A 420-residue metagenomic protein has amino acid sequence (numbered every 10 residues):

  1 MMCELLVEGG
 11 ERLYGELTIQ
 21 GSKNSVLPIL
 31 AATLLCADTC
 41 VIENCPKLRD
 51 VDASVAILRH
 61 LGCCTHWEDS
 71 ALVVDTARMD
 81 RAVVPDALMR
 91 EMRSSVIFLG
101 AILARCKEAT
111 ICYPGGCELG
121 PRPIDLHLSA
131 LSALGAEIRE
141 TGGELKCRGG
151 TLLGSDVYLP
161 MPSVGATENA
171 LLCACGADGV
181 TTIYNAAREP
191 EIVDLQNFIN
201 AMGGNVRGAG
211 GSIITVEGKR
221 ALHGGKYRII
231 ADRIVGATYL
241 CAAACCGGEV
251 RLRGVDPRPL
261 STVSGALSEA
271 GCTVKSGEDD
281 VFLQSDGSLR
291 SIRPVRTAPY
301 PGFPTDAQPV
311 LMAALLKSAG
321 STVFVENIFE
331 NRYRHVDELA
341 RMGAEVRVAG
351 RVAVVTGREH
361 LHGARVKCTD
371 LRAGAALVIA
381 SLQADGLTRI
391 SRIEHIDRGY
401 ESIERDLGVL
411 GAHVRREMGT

Functional and structural regions predicted by a protein language model:
M1-T420: Short, structured segments at the rim of ligand-binding sites
